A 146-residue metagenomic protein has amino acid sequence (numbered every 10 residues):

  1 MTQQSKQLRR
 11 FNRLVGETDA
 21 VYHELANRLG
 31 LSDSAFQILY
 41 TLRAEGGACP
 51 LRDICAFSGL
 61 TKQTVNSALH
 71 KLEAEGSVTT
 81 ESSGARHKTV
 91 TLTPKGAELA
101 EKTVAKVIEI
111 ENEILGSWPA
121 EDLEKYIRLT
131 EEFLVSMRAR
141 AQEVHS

Functional and structural regions predicted by a protein language model:
M1-L29: N-terminal leader segment of winged-helix/HTH proteins
M1-T2, E121-S146: C-terminal regulatory/oligomerization modules of transcriptional regulators
Q7, S34-A35, K95: N-terminal positioning helix adjacent to the helix-turn-helix/winged-helix DNA-binding module
A20-T64: N-terminal helix-turn-helix DNA-binding core of bacterial DNA-binding proteins
L29-S32, T64-S67, K71, P119 (+1 more regions): Short glycine/proline-centered loop/turn elements that form peptide/ligand docking sites
H70-R128: Charged, amphipathic alpha-helical coiled-coil/dimerization segments
